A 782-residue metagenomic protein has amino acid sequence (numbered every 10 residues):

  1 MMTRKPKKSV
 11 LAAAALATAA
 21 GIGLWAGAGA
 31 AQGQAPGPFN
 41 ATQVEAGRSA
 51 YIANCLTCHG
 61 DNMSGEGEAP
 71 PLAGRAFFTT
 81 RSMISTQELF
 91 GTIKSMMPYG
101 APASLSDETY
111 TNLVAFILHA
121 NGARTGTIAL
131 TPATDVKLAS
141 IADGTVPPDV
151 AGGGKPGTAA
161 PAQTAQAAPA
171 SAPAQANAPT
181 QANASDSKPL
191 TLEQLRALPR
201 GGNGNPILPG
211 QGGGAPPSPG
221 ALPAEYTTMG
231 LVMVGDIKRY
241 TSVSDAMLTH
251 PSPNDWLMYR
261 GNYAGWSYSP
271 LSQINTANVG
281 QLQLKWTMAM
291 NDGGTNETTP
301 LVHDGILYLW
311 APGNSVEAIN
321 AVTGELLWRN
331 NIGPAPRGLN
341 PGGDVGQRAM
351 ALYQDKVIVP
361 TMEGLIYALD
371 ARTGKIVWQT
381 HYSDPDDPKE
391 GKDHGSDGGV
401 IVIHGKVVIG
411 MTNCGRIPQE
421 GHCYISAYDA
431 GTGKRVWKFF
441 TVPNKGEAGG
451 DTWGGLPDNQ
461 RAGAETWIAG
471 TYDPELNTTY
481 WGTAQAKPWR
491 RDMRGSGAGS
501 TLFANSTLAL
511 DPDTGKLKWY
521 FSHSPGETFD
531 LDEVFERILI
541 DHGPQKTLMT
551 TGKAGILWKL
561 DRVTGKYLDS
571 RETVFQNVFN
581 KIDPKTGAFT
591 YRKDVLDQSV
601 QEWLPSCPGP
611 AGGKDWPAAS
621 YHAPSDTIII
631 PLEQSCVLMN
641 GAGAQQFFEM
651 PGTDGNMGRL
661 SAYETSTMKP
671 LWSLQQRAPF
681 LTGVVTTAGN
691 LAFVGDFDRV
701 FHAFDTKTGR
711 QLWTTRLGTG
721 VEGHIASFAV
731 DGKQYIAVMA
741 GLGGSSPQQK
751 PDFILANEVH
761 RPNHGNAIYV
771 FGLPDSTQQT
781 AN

Functional and structural regions predicted by a protein language model:
G29-A50, P173: Electrostatic cytochrome c docking/interface patches
G47-N62, L113, I117: The canonical Cys-X-X-Cys-His
E66-G67, P71-T125, A151, P189 (+6 more regions): Extracytoplasmic electron-transfer domains, predominantly the class I c-type cytochrome c fold
P102-L257, G261, N782: Flexible coil segments in periplasmic/lumen-exposed cytochrome c-class electron-transfer proteins
L208, A215-M290, E325-L339, K375-D384 (+9 more regions): Aromatic (tryptophan-biased) beta-strands that constitute blades/sheets of beta-rich domains
W256-R260, G293-S315, N340-L365, K392-I417 (+8 more regions): Repeat-blade elements of multi-bladed beta-propeller folds
M288-T299, R329-Q354, Q379-G399, F440-A469 (+9 more regions): Extracytoplasmic beta-rich repeat domains
A726-N782: Blade-level signature of beta-propeller repeat domains, shared across WD40, Kelch, NHL, RCC1 and BNR/Asp-box propellers
